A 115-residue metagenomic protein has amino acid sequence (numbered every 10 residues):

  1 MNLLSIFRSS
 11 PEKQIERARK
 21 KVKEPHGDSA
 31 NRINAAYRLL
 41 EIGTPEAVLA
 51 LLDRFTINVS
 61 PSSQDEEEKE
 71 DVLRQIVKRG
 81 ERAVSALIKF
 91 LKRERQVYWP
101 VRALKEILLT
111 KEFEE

Functional and structural regions predicted by a protein language model:
M1-P11, S29-T44, S63-R82, K89 (+1 more regions): Structural detector for internal amphipathic alpha-helices that build alpha-solenoid repeat scaffolds
Q14-R19, A50-F55, A86-I88, E115: Buried hydrophobic core positions in alpha-solenoid tandem helical repeats
K23-G27, T56-S62, K89-Q96: Solenoid-like repeat scaffolds
I42-S60: Short, charge-rich amphipathic alpha-helical segments embedded in non-transmembrane helical bundles/solenoids
